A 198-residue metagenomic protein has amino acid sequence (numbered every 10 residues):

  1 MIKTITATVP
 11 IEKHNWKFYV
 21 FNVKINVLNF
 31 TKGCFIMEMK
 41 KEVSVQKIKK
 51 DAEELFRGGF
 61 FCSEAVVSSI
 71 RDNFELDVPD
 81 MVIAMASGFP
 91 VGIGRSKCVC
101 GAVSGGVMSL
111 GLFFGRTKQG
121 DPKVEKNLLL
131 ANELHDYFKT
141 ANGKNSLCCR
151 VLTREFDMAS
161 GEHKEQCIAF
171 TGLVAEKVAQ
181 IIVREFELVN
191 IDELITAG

Functional and structural regions predicted by a protein language model:
M37-G58: Polybasic, low-complexity association/targeting segments
E38-S44, I70-G88, N145-L152: Acidic-glycine-rich active-site phosphate/pyrophosphate-binding loop
K50-R57, F89-K97, D121, M158-H163: A short glycine/serine-rich beta->alpha loop
N73-A84, L112-L130: Phosphate-handling active-site elements
F89-E125: Helix-adjacent hinge/juxtasegments
L129-A197: C-terminal binding/interaction regions
